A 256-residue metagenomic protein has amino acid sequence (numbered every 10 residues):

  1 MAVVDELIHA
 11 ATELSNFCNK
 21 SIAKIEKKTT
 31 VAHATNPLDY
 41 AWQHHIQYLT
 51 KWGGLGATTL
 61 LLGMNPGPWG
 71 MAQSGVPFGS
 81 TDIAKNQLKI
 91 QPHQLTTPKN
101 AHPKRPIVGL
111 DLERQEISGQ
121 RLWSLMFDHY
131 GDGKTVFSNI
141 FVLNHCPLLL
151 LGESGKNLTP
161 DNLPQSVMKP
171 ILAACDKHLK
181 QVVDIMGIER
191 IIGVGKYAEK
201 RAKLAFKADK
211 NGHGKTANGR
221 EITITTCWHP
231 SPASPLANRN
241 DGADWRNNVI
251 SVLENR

Functional and structural regions predicted by a protein language model:
A2-R190, E199-K200, P232-L236, D244-R256: A polyanion-binding, active-site-adjacent surface
K196: Flexible loop residues that form catalytic and substrate-binding hotspots at small-molecule/glycan-binding clefts
L204-R239: Extended hydrophobic/aromatic segments used for targeting, binding, or gating
